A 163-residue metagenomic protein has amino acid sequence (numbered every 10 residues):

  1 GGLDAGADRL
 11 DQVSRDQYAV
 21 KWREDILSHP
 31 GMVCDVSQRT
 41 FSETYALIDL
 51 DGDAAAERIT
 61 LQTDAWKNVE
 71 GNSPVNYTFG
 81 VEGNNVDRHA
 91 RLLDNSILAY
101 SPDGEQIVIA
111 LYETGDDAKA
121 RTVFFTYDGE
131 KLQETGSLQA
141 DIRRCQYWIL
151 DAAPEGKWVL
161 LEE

Functional and structural regions predicted by a protein language model:
G1-Q38, G104-E163: Acidic, small-residue rich beta-repeat scaffolds with periodic aromatic anchors
M32-D35, N85-A90: A short beta-strand motif characteristic of beta-propeller blades
R39-Y45: A short, flexible N-terminal coil/short beta segment enriched in small residues
Y45-L50, F79, D94-P102, F124: Short, exposed beta-strand/loop patches in secreted or surface proteins that constitute
D49-A55, G83-V86, Y100-E105, Y127-L132: A short, structured loop/turn motif at beta-sheet edges
L50-Q62, D103-L111, V159: Acidic/hydrophobic-patterned starts of short beta strands in beta-sheet-rich repeat architectures
K67-T78, D117-F124: Structural motif
R91-S96, Q139-R143: Short coil/turn segments at the loop-to-beta-strand junctions that recur within blades of beta-propeller repeat folds
